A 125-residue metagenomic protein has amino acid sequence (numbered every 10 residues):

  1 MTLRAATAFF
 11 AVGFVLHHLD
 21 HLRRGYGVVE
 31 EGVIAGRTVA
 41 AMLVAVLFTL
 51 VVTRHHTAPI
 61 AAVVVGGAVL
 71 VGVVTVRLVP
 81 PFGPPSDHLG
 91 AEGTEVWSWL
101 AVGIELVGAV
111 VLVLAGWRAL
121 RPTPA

Functional and structural regions predicted by a protein language model:
M1-T2, L100-A125: Membrane-water interface at the C-terminal end of transmembrane alpha helices
T2-L16: Alpha-helical transmembrane segments
V12-R24, G67-G83: C-terminal TM-helix exit segments that contain a strictly Trp-centered aromatic cap at the helix terminus
H17-L43: Transmembrane alpha-helix entry/boundary detector in multi-pass membrane proteins
R24-G32, T75-L100: Interfacial non-cytosolic loop connecting adjacent transmembrane helices
V33-A40, V96-V110: Membrane-interface loop-to-helix entry segments
M42-T53, V113-W117: Alpha-helical transmembrane segments in multipass membrane proteins, preferentially the mid-helix core
T49-V74: Loop-to-transmembrane helix junctions at the membrane interface
